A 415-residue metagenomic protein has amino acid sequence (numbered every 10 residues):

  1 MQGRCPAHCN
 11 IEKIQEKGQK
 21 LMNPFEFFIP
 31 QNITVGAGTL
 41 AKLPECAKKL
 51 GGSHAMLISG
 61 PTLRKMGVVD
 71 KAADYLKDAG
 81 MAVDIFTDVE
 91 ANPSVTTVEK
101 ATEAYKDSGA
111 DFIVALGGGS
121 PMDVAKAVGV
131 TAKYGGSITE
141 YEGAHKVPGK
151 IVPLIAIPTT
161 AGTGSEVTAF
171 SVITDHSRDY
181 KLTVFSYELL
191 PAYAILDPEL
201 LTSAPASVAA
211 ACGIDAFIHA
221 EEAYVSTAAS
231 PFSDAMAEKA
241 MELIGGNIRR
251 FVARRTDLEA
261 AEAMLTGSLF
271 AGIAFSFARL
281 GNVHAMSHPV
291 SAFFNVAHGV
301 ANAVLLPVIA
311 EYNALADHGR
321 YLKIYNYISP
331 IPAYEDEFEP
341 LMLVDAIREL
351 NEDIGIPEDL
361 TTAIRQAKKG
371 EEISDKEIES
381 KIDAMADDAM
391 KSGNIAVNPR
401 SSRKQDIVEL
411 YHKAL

Functional and structural regions predicted by a protein language model:
Q2-L50: N-terminal amphipathic/basic leader segments beginning at the initiator methionine
H8-I11, Q15-G18, S329-L415: C-terminal charged capping/lid subdomain of soluble metabolic enzymes
L40-L43, K65-V68, V95-T96, S120-K126 (+3 more regions): Short glycine/serine/threonine-rich phosphate/pyrophosphate-binding segments that cradle anionic phosphate groups
A41, K133-A229, R320-K323, Y327: A glycine/threonine-rich phosphate-anchoring loop and its flanking beta-alpha core in nucleotide/phosphate-binding
A41-M56, Y75-A79, D107: Glycine-rich phosphate/diphosphate-binding loops that line cofactor/substrate pockets in enzymes
R64-G136, R250-A261: N-terminal small/polar loop signature for handling phosphorylated ligands or for N-terminal nucleophile
A223-E349: Active-site segments that bind and position negatively charged phosphate/pyrophosphate groups
